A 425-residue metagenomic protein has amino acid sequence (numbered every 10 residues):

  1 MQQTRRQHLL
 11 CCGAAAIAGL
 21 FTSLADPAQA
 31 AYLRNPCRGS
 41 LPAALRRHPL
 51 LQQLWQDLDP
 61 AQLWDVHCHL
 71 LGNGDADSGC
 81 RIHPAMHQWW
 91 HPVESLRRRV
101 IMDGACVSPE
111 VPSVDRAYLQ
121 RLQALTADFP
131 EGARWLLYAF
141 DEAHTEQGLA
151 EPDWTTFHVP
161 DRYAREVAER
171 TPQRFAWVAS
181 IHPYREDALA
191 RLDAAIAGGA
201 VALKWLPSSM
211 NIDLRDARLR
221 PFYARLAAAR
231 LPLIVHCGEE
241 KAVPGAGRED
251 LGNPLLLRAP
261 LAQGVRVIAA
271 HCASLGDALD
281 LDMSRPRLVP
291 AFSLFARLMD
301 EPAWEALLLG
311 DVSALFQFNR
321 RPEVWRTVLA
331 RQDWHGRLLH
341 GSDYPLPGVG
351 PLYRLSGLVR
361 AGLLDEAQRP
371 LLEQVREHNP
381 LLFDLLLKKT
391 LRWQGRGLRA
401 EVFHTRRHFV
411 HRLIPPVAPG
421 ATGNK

Functional and structural regions predicted by a protein language model:
M1-A16: N-terminal secretory signal peptides and thylakoid transit peptides that target proteins across membranes
H8-L9, D26-Y138, H144-T155, G362 (+4 more regions): An N-terminally biased module of ancient metal coordination in phosphate/nucleic-acid-related enzymes
A31, G39-L45, P49, L275-K425: H/E-rich (His + Asp/Glu) clusters that bind or coordinate divalent metals
P36-R46, F140-D250, A314: Active-site gating/metal-coordination segments in enzymes
W64-V66, Y138, V178-A179, K204 (+3 more regions): Active-site neighborhood of phospho(di)ester-bond hydrolases with catalytic His/Asp-centered motifs
H67-L71, H182, S208-S209, G238-E240 (+3 more regions): Catalytic metal-binding/acid-base residues of hydrolase active sites
G104-Q123, D153-E166, L219, E249-L255 (+3 more regions): Well-ordered, non-membrane alpha-helical segments in soluble/globular domains
D187-K204, N211-L307, N319-L339: Histidine/acidic residue-rich metal-binding segments in metalloenzymes
